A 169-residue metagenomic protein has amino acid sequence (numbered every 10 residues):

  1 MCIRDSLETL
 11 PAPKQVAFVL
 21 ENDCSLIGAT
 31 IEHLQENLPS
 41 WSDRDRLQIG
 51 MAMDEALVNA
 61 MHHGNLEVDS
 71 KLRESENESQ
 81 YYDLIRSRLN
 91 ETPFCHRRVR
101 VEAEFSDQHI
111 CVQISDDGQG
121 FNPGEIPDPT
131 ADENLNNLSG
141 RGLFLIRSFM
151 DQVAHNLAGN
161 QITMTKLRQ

Functional and structural regions predicted by a protein language model:
M1-I3: Short, small-residue-biased leader/transition segments that mark boundaries at the very start of proteins
L7-A17, M61-Q169: Conserved beta-strand-loop-beta-strand hairpin that lines the nucleotide-binding pocket of ATP/GTP-utilizing enzymes
P13-R44, S115, Q119, P123: Helix-loop-beta hinge of the Bergerat
I31-D54, R73-N77, T130, L135-N137: Conserved short strand/loop->alpha-helix "switch" segment adjacent to the catalytic nucleotide/phosphoryl-transfer site
E55, N59: Conserved polar catalytic motif of the HATPase_c/GHKL fold
